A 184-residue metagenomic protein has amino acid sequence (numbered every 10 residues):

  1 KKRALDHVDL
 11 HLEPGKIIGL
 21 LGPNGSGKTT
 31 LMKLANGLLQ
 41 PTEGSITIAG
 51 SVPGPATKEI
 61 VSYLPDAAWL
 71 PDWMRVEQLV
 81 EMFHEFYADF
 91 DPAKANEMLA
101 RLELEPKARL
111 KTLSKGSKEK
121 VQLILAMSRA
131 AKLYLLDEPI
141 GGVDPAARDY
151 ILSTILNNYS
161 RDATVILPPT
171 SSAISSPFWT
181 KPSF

Functional and structural regions predicted by a protein language model:
L21-P23: The feature captures the beta-strand-to-loop junction immediately N-terminal to the Walker
S26, P145-A147: Helix N-cap at the start of a conserved alpha-helix in ABC-type nucleotide-binding domains
N36: Helix-to-loop junction immediately C-terminal to a conserved catalytic motif
E43-T57: Conserved ABC transporter NBD signature motif
D66-Q122: ABC-family P-loop ATPase nucleotide-binding domains
Y134-E138, V143: Catalytic Walker B motif of ABC-type/P-loop ATPase nucleotide-binding domains
R148-R161: Helical segment within the ABC ATPase nucleotide-binding domain
